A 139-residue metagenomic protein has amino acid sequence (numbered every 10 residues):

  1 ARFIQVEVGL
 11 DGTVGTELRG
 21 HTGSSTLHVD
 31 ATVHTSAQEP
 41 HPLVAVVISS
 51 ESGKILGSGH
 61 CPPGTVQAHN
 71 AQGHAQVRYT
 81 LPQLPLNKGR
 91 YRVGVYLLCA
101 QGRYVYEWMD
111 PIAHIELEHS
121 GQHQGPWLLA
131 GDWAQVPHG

Functional and structural regions predicted by a protein language model:
A1-G139: Localized sequence-composition bias
